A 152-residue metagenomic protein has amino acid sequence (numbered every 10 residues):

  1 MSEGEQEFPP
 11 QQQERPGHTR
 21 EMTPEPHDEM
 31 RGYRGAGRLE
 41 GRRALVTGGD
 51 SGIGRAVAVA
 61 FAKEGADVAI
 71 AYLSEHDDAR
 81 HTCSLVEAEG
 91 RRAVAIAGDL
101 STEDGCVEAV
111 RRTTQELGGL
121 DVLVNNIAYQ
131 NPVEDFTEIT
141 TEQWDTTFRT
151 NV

Functional and structural regions predicted by a protein language model:
M1-E40: Non-catalytic terminal and boundary segments that flank Rossmann-like NAD(P)-dependent oxidoreductase
A36-I70: Canonical Rossmann dinucleotide-binding motif of NAD(H)/NADP(H)-dependent dehydrogenases/reductases, specifically
R43, D121-V122, D145: Conserved catalytic-site loops of classical short-chain dehydrogenases/reductases
A66-H81: Conserved glycine-rich Rossmann-like NAD(P)H-binding loop of the short-chain dehydrogenase/reductase
H76-D77, A97-R111, T141: The beta1-alpha1 cofactor-binding region of Rossmann-like NAD(H)/NADP(H)-dependent oxidoreductases
N126-P132: Conserved NAD(P)H cofactor-binding loop of Rossmann-fold oxidoreductase domains
E134-F136, T140-F148: Substrate-binding pocket helix/loop in short-chain dehydrogenase/reductase
